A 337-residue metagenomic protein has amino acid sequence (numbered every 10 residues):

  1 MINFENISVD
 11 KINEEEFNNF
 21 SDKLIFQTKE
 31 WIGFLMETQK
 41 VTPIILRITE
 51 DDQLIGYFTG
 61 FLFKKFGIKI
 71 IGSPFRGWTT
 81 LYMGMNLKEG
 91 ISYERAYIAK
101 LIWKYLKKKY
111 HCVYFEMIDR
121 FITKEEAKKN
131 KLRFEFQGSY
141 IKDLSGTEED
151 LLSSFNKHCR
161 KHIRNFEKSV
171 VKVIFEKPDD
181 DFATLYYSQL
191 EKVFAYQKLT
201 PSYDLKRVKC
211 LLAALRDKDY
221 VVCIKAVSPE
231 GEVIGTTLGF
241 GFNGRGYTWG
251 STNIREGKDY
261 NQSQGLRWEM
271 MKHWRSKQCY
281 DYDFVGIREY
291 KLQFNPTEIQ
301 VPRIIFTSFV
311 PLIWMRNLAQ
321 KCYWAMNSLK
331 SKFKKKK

Functional and structural regions predicted by a protein language model:
I2-D51, F58-I68, D119-I141, S145-D259: A conserved beta-strand-loop-helix scaffold within acyl/acetyltransferase catalytic domains
R47-E50, Y57, T80, S92 (+2 more regions): Aromatic (often tryptophan-rich) hydrophobic motifs at membrane interfaces
F58, L62, E126-D150, K277-K337: Active-site/acyl-donor-binding loops of N-acyltransferases
K64-Y82: Conserved acyl-donor/pantetheine-binding loop and adjacent beta-alpha core of acyl/acetyltransferases and related
M85-K88: A bilobed periplasmic-binding-protein/Venus flytrap-type ligand-binding module shared by bacterial periplasmic
Y93-S139: Non-catalytic accessory segments adjacent to catalytic cores
Y114-E116, I174, Y280-D283: Short catalytic-loop micro-motif centered on adjacent basic/acidic residues
